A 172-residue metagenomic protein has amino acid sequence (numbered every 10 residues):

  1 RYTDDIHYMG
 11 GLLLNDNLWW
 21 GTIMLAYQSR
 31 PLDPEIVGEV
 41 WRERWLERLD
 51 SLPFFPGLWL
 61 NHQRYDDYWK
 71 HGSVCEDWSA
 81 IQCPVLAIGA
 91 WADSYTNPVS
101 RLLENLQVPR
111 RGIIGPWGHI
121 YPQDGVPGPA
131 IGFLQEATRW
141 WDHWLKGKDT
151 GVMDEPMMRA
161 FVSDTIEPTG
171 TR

Functional and structural regions predicted by a protein language model:
R1-A80: Accessory cap/linker subdomain of secreted extracellular hydrolases
F54-P56, N61-K70, V74, A80-C83 (+3 more regions): Alpha/beta-hydrolase-fold serine-hydrolase catalytic core, especially in secreted/extracellular enzymes
